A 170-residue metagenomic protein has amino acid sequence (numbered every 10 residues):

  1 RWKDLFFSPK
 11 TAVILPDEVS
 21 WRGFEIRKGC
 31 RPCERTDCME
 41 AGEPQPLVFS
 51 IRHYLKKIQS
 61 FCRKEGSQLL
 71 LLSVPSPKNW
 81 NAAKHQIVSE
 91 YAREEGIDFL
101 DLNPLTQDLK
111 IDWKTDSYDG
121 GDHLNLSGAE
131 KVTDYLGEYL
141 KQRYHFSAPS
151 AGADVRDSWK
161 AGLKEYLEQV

Functional and structural regions predicted by a protein language model:
R1-E65, A151-V170: Secreted/periplasmic serine-hydrolase-like ester/acetyl group-modifying domain
D4-E25, L70, Q86-A92, I97-N103 (+1 more regions): A broadly tuned "polar low-complexity/structure-edge" signature
C33, D37, G42, S67 (+2 more regions): Amphipathic, alpha-helical segments enriched in basic
A41-V48, L72-K78, S117-H123: Second-shell loop/turn segments in exported
Y54, A83-K84: Residue-level preference for nonpolar/small residues embedded in alpha-helices
I58-A82: Active-site segments of SGNH/GDSL-like serine hydrolases that catalyze O-acetyl group transfer/hydrolysis on lipids
K84-D157, A161, L167-Q169: C-terminal regions of proteins
